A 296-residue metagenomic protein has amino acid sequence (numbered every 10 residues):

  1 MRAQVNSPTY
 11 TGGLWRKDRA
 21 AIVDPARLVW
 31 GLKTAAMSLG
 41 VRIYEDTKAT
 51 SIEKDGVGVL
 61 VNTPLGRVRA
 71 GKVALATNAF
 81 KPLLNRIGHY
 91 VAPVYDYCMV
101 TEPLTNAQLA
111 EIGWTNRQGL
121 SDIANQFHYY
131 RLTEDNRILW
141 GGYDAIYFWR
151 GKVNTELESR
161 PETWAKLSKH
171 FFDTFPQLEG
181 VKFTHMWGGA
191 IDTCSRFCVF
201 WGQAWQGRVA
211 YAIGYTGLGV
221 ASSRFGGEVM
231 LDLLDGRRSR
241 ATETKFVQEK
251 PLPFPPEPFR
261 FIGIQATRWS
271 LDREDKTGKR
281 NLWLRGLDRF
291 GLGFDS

Functional and structural regions predicted by a protein language model:
R2, R42-Y44, K182-M186: General small-molecule cofactor/ligand-binding pocket signal
R2-T9: Flexible hinge/switch segments at interdomain interfaces of large molecular machines
T9-K72: Helical element adjacent to the flavin cofactor pocket in flavoenzyme catalytic cores
K17, M186, I213-L218: Active-site nucleophile and cofactor-binding loops and adjacent substrate-binding regions of central metabolic enzymes
R27, G31, K166, A221-V229: Short amphipathic alpha-helical face segments that pack within enzyme cores and frequently flank/anchor catalytic
A49-S51, V57, R67-A107, E111-G207 (+1 more regions): Active-site substrate-recognition segment that forms the wall of the catalytic cavity or substrate channel
W205-A210, T216-S296: C-terminal lid/capping helical subdomain adjacent to the catalytic/cofactor pocket in oxidative enzymes
